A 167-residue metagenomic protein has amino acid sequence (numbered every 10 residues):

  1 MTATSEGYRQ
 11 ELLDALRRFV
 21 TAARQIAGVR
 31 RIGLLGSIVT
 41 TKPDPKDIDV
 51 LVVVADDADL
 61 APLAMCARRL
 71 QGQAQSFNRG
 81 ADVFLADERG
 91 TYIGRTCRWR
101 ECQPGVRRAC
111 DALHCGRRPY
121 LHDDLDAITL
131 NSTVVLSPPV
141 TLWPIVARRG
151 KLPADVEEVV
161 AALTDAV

Functional and structural regions predicted by a protein language model:
M1-R31, V39-P45, V54-V167: Catalytic core of pol beta-like nucleotidyltransferases
I48: Residue-level detector of short, conserved catalytic/binding motifs and their immediate flanks
L51: Aromatic/basic-lined ligand-recognition segments that form π-stacking hydrophobic pockets flanked by Lys/Arg to engage
